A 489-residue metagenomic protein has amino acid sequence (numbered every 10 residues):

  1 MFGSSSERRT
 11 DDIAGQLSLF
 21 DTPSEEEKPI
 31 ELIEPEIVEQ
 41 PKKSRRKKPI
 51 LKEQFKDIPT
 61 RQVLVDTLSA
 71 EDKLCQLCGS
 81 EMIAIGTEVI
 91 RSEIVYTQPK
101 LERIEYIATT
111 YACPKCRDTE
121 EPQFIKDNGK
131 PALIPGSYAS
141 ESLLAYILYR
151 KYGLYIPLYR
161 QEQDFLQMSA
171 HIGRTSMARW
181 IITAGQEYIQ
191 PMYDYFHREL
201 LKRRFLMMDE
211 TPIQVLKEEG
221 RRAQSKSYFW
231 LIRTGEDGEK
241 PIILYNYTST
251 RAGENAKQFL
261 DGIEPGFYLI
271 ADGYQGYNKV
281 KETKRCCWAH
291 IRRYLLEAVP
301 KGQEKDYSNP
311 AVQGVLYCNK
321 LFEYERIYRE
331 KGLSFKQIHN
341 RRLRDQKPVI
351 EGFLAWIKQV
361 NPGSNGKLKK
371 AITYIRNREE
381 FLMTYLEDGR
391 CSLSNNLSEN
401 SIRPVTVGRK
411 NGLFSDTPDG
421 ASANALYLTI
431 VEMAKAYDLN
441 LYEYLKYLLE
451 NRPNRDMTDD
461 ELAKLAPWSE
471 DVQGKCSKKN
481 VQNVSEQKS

Functional and structural regions predicted by a protein language model:
M1-I134, M208, A271, G352 (+4 more regions): Short, flexible loop/hinge motifs at secondary-structure junctions
D72-K73, T110-A112, R117-S489: Catalytic center-proximal scaffold of phosphoryl-transfer enzymes
